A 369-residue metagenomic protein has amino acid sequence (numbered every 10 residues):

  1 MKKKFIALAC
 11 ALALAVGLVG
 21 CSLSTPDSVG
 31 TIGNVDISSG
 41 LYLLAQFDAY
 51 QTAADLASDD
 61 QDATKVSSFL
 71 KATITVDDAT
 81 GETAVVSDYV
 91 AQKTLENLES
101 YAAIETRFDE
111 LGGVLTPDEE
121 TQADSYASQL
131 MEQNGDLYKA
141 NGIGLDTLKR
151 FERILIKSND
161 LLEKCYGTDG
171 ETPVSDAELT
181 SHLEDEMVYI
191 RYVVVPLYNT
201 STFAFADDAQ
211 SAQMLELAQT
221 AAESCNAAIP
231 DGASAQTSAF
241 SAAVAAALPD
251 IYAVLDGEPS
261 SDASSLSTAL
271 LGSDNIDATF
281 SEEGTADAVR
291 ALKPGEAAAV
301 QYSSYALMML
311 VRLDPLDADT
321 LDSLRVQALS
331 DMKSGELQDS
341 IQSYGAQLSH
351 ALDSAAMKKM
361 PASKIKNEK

Functional and structural regions predicted by a protein language model:
M1-A7, L12: Positively charged n-region of N-terminal signal peptides that target proteins for export
V16-G20: C-terminal motif of bacterial Sec signal peptides marking the signal peptidase cleavage site
L23-I143: N-terminal targeting/tethering segments
L23-T25, I32, Y138-E216, I276-K369: PPIase-associated folding chaperone regions across multiple families
F47-A54, L95-T116, S125-K139, I143 (+11 more regions): Sec-exported extracytoplasmic/periplasmic mature domains
Q61-D78, S201-E223, T320-D322: A solvent-exposed, charged loop/short amphipathic helix patch at secondary-structure junctions
Q92-D124, L161, S260, A269-S273 (+3 more regions): Extended amphipathic secondary-structure runs
T220-E282: Peptidyl-prolyl cis-trans isomerase
